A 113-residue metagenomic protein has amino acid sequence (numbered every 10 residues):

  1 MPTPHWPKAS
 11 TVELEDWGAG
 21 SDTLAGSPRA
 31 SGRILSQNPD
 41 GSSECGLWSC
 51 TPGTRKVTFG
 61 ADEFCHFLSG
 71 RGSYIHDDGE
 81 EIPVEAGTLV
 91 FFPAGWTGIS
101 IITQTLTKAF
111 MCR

Functional and structural regions predicted by a protein language model:
M1-S42: A short, N-terminal "cap"/entry segment at the start of jelly-roll beta-barrel domains of the cupin/DSBH fold
Q37-F59, P93-A94: Conserved short histidine dyad/triad with adjacent acidic residue
C45-L47, R55-G60, H76, I82-P83 (+1 more regions): Short histidine-centered beta-strand/loop micro-motifs that create catalytic or ligand/metal-coordination sites
C50, F59-Y74: Short, conserved beta-strand element in jelly-roll/cupin
V57, Y74, K108-M111: Short hydrophobic/aromatic-rich beta-strand segments that constitute the beta-sheet cores of beta-sandwich/beta-barrel
D78-A94: Short acidic-glycine-tyrosine-enriched beta hairpin
L89, Q104-R113: A short hydrophobic beta-strand segment most commonly corresponding to one strand of the jelly-roll/cupin
W96-I99: Short, charged beta-turn/beta-strand-edge "cap" motif at the junction between a beta-strand and an adjacent loop
